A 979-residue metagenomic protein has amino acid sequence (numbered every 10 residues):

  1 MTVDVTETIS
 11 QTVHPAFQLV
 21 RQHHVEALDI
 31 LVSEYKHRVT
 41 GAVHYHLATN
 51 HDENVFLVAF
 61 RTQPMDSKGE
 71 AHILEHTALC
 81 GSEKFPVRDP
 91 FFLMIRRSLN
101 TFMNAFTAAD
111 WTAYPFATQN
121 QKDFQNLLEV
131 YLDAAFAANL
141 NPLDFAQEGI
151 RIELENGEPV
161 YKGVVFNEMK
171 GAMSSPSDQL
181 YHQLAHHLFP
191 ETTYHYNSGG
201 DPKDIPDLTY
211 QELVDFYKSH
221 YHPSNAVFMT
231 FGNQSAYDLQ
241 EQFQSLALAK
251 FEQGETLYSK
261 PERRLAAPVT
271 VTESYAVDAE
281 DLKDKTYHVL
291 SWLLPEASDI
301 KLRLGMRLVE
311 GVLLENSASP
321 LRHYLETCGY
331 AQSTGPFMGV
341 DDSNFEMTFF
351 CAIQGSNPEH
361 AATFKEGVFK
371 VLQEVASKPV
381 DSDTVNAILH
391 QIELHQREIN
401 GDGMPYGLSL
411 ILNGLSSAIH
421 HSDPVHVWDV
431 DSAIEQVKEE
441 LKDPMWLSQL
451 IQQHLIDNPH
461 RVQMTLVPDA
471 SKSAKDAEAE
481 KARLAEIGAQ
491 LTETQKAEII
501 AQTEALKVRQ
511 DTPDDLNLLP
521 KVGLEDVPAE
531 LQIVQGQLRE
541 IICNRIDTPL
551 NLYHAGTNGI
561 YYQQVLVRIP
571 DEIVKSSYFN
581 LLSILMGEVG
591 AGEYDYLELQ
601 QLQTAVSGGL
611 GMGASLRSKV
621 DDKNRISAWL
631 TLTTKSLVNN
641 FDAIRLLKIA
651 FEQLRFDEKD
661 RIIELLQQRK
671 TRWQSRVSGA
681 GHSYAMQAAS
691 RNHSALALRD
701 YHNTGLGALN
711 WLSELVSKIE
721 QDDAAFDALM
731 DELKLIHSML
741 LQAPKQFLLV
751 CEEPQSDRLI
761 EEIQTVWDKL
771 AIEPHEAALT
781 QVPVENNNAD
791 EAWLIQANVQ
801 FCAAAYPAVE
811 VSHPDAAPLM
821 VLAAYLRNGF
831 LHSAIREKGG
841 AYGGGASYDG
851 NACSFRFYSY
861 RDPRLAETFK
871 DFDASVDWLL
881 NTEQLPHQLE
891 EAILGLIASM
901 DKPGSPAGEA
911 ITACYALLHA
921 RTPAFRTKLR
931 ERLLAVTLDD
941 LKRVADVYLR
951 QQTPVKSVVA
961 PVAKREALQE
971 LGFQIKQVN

Functional and structural regions predicted by a protein language model:
T2-V55: Non-catalytic terminal extensions that flank enzyme cores
L47-N50, L57-A59, F166, K170 (+10 more regions): His/Glu-based metal-binding/catalytic segments typifying zinc-dependent metallopeptidases
E53-Q63, D89-A137, D144-I152, D178-K203 (+11 more regions): M16 family metallopeptidases and their MPP-like homologs
L74-A78, L582: Active-site His/Glu-centered metal-binding helix of metallohydrolases
F102, V214-K218, Y275-D278, P336-D341 (+11 more regions): Generic recognition of flexible, low-complexity loop/linker segments
I152-N225, M229-A247, F251-V277, L282-D284 (+1 more regions): Hydrophobic, small-residue-rich alpha-helical packing segments that form membrane-like cores
V214-L246, D700, L729-I763, T953-P954: Non-catalytic, conformational "gating/processing" segments within enzyme and secreted inhibitor domains
K442-A482: Extended, domain-scale alpha-helical bundle/helix-rich regions
